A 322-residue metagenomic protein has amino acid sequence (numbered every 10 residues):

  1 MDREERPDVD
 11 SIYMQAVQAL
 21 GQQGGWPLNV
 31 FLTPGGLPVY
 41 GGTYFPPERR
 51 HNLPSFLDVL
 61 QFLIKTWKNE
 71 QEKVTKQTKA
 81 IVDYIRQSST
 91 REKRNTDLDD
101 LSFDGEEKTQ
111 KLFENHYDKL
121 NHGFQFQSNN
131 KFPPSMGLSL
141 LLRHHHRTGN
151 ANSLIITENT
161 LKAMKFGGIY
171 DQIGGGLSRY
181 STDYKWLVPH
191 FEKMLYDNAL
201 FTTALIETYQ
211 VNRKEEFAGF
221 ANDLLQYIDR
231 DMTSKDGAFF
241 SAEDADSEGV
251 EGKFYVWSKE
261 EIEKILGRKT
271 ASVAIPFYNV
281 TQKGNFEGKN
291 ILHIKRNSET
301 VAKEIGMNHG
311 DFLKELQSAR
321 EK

Functional and structural regions predicted by a protein language model:
M1-K322: Replace the tail clause
